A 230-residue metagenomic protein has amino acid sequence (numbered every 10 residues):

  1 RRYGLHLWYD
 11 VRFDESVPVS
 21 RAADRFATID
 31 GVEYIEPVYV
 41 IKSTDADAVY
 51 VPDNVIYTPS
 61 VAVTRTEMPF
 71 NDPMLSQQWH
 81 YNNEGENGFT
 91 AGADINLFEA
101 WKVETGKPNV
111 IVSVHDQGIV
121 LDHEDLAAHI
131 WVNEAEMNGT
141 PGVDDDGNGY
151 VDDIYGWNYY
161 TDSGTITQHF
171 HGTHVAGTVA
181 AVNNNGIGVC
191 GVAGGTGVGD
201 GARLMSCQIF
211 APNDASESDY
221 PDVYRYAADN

Functional and structural regions predicted by a protein language model:
R2-D10, A27-I111, I119-D125, H129-I130: Protease zymogen maturation seam
F13-S20: Helix N-cap motif at beta-to-alpha junctions
R21, A27-E33, V198-D200: Extracellular interaction modules
R25-F26, Y226: Alpha-helical scaffold elements within enzyme catalytic domains, especially in hydrolases
G88-F89, D94-E217: Subtilisin-like serine protease catalytic core
V198, Y224-N230: Short acidic, glycine-rich surface-loop motifs adjacent to enzyme active sites
Y220: Aromatic/hydrophobic pocket-lining residues that form the small-molecule binding cavity in soluble enzyme cores
